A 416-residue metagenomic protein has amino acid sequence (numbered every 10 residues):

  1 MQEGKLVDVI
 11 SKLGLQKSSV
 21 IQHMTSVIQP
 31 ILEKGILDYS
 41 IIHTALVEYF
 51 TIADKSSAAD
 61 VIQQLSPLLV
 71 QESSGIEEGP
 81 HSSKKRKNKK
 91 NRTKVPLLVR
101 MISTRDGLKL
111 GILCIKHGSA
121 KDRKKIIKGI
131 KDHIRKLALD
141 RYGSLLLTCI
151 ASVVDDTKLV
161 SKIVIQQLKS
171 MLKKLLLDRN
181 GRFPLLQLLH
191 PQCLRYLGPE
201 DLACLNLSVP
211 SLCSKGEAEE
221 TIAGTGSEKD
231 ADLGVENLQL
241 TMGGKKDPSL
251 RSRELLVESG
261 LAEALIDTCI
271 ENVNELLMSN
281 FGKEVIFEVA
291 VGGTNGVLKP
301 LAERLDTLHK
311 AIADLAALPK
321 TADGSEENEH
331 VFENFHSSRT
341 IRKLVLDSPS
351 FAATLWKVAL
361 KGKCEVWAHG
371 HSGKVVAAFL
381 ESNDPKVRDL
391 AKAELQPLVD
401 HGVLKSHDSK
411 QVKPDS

Functional and structural regions predicted by a protein language model:
M1-S416: Eukaryotic gene-expression regulator signature that favors modular helical reader/repeat domains and their
